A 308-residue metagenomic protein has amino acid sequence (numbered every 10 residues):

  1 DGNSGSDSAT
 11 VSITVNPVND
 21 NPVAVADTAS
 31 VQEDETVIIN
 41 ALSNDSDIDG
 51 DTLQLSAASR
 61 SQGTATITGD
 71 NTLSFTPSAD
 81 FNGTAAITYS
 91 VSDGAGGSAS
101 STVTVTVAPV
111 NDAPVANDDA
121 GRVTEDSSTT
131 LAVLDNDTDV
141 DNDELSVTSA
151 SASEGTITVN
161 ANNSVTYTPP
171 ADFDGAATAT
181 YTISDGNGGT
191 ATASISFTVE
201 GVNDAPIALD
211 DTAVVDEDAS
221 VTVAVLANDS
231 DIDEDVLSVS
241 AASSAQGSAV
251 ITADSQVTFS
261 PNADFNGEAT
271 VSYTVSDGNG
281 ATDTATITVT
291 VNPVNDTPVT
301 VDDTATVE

Functional and structural regions predicted by a protein language model:
D1, V11, G83-D93, G175-D185 (+1 more regions): A short beta-strand micro-motif common to beta-rich folds, especially ectodomain repeats
D1-G2, N16, V299-E308: Short, intrinsically disordered, charge-balanced linker/junction segments flanking boundaries in proteins
G5-N16, G96-V110, N187-V202, N279-V294 (+1 more regions): C-terminal edge beta-strand
N19-V23, G63, N111-V115, G155 (+4 more regions): Proline-centered linker/hinge motifs at extracellular inter-domain junctions
S30-V37, G121-S127, A213-V221, T306-E308: Short, solvent-exposed loop/linker segments at the N-terminal edge of repeated beta-sheet extracellular domains
E33, G69, A79-G83, E125 (+3 more regions): Surface-exposed loops/turns
T36-T76, V107-A108, S127-T168, T192 (+4 more regions): Surface-exposed or secretory-pathway low-complexity segments enriched in glycine-proline and Ser/Thr/acidic residues
